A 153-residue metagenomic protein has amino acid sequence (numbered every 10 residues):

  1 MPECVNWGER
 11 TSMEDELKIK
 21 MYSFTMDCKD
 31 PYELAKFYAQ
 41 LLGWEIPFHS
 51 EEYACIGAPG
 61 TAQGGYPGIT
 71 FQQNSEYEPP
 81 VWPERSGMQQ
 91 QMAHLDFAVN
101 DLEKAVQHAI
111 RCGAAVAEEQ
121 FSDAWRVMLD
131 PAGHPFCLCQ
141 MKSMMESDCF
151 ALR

Functional and structural regions predicted by a protein language model:
W7, S12-Y22, E45-H94, V106-P131 (+1 more regions): Vicinal oxygen chelate
T25-D27, D96-A98: Short hydrophobic/aromatic beta-strand micro-patches that form the beta-sheet surface supporting nucleotide- or nucleic
Y38: Terminal peptide-recognition signature
